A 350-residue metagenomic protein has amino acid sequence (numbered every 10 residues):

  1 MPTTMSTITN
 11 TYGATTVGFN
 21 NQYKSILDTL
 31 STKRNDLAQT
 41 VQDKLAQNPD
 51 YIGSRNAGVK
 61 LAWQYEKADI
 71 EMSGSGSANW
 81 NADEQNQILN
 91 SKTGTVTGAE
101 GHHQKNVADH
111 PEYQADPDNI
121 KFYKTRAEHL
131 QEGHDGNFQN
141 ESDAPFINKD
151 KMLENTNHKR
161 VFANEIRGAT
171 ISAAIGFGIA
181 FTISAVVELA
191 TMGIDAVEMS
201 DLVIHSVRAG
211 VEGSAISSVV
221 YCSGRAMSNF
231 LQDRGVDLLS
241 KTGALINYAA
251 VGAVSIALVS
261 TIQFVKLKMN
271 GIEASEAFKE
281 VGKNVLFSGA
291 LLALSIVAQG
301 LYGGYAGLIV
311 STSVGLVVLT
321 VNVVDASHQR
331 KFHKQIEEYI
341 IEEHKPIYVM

Functional and structural regions predicted by a protein language model:
M1-E100, V107-G178, V186: Nuclease and nuclease-like effector domains acting on nucleic acids or nucleotide cofactors
T4-T40, A196-R208, F230-V236, Q263-L286 (+1 more regions): Membrane-engaging insertion elements
Q39, K60, A108, G213 (+5 more regions): Intrinsically disordered, low-complexity segments enriched in polar/charged small residues
N90, H103-N106, A253, A257-L258: Residue-level detector of functional hotspots within protein domains
A99, L238-L239: Short amphipathic alpha-helical segments, especially helix-boundary/capping motifs
G101-H102, M269: Single, functionally critical "micro-switch" positions that shape active/binding sites and transmembrane helices
F162-A190, L202-L231, K241-K268, A274-K331: Membrane-active amphipathic alpha-helices enriched in small hydrophobic residues
